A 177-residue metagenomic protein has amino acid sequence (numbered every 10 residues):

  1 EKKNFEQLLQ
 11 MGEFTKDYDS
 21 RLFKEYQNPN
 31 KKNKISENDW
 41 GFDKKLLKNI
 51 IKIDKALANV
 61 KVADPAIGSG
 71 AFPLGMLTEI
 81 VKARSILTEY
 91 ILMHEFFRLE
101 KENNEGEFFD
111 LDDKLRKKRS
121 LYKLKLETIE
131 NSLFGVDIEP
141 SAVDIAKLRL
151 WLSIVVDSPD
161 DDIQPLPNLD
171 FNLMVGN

Functional and structural regions predicted by a protein language model:
E1, E130, W151-M174: Non-catalytic, mostly N-terminal accessory regions of nucleic-acid modification and defense proteins
E1-Y122, A142: Class I S-adenosyl-L-methionine
K125-T128: Short, flexible turn/loop "capping" segments at secondary-structure junctions
F134-V136: Conserved SAM-binding motif I beta-strand of class I
E139: Conserved SAM/SAH-binding beta-strand->alpha-helix loop
A146: Conserved SAM-binding loop
